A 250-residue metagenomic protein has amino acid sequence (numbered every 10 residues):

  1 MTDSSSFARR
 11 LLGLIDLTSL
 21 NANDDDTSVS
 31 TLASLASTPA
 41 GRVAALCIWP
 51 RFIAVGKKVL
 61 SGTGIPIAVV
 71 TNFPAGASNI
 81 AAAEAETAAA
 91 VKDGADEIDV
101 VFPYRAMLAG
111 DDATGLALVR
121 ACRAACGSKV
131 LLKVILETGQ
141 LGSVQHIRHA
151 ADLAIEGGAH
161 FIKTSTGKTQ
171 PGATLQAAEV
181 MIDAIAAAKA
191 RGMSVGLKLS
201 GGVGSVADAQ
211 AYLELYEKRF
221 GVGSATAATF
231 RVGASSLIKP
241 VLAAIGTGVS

Functional and structural regions predicted by a protein language model:
T2-G41, R51-L197, G204-S235, A243-S250: Alpha/beta enzyme core
A45-L46: N-terminal carbohydrate-binding/catalytic regions of secreted carbohydrate-active enzymes
P240: N-terminal beta-loop-helix "entrance" segment that forms/cooperates in small-molecule cofactor or anionic ligand
